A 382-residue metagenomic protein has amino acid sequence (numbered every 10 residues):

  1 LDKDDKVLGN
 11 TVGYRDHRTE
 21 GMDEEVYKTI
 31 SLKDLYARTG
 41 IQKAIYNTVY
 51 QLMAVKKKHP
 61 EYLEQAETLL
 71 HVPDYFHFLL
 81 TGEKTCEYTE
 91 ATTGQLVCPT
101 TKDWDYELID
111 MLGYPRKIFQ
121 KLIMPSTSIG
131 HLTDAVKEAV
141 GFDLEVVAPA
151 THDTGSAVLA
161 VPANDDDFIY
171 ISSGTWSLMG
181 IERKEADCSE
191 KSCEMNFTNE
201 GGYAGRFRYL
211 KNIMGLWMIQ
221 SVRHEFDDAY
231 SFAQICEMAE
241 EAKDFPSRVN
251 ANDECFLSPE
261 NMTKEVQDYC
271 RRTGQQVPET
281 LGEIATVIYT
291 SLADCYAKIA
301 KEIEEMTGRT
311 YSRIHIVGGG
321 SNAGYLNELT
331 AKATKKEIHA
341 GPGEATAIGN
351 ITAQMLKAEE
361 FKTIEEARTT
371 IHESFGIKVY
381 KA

Functional and structural regions predicted by a protein language model:
L1-Y14, T39-Y46, H77-C98, K121-M124: Short beta-strand-loop/turn "lid" adjacent to the catalytic site in phosphate-handling enzymes
E20, Y27-G40, A44-E83, L96-D103 (+4 more regions): Active-site core segments that coordinate phosphate-bearing ligands/cofactors across diverse enzyme families
Y106, L112-S126, I351: A conserved helix-loop-beta module that forms one wall/lid of the active-site cleft in ATP-utilizing catalytic domains
I118, K381-A382: Short, intrinsically disordered, charge-balanced linker/junction segments flanking boundaries in proteins
G319: Glycine-rich Rossmann-fold phosphate-binding loop(s) that bind the pyrophosphate of adenine dinucleotide cofactors
